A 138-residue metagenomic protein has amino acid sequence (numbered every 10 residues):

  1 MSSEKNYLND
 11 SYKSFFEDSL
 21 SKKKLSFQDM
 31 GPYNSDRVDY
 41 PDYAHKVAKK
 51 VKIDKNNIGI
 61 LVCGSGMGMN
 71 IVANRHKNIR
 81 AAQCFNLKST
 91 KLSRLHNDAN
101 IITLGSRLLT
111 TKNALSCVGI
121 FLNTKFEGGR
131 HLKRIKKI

Functional and structural regions predicted by a protein language model:
M1-S26: Glycine-rich phosphate/diphosphate-binding loop of Rossmann-like nucleotide-binding domains
E4-S11, L87-I138: C-terminal binding/interaction regions
S19-K24, K50, D54, H76 (+3 more regions): Change "in soluble alpha/beta enzymes" to "in soluble alpha/beta proteins
L25-R37: A short beta-strand-loop structural module common to alpha/beta enzyme folds
P41-H45, F85-N86: Charged helix-capping and loop-helix junction motifs
Y43-S65: Short, structured active-site "lid" loops
L61-R107: Mid-chain, well-packed structural core segment of small domains
